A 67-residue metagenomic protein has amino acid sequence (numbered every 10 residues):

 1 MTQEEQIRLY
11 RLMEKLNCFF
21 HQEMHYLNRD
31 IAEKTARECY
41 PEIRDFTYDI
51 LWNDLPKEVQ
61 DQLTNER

Functional and structural regions predicted by a protein language model:
M1-I7, E58-R67: Terminal, compositionally biased segments
M1-R29: N-terminal acidic leader/helix
Q22-N65: Short, charge-rich amphipathic interface segments used for partner binding and complex assembly
